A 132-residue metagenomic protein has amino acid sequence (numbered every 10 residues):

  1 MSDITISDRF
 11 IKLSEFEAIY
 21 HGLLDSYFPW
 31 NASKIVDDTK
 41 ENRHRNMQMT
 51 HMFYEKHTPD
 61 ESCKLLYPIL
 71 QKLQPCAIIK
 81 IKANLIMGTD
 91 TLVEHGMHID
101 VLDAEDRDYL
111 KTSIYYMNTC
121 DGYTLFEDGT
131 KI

Functional and structural regions predicted by a protein language model:
M1-A77: Non-heme Fe(II)/2-oxoglutarate
M52-I132: Catalytic core of non-heme Fe(II) oxygenases with the double-stranded beta-helix
